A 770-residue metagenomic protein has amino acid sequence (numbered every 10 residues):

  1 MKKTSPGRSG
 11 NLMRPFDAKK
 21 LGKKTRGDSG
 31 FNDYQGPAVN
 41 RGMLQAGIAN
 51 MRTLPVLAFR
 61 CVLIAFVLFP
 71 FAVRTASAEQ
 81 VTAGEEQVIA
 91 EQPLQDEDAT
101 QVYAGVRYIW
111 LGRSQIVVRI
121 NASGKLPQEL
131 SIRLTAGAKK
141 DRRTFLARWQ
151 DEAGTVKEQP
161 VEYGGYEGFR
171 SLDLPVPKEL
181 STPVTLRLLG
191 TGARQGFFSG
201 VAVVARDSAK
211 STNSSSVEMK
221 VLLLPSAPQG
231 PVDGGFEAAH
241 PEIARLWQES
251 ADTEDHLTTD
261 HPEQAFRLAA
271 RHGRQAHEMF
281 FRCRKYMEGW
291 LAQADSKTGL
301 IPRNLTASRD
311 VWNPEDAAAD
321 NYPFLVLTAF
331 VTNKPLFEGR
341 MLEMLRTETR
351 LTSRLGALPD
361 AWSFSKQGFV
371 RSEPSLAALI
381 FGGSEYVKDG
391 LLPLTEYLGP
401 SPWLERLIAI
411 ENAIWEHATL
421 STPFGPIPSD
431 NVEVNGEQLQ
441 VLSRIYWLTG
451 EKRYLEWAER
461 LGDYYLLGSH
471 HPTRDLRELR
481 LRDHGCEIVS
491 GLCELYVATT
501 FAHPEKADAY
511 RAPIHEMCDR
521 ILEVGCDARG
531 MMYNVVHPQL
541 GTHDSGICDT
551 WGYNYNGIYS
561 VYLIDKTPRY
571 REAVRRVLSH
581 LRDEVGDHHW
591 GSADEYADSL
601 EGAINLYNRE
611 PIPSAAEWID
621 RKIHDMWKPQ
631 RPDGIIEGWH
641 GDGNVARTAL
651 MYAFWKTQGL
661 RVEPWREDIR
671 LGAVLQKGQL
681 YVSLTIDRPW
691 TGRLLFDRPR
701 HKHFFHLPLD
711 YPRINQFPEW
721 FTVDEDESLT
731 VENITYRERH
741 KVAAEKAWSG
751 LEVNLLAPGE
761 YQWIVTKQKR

Functional and structural regions predicted by a protein language model:
A58-P70: Bacterial N-terminal signal peptides
A78, P177-S181, K210, P228-Q768: Glycan-recognition and catalytic cores of secretory/periplasmic carbohydrate-active enzymes
A78-R119, T212-K220, S226-A227, G234 (+1 more regions): Glycan-recognition and processing domains
V102-K139, R143, L186-L188: A short beta-strand element within beta-rich, extracytoplasmic domains of secreted/secretory-pathway proteins
L130-S131, R170-V201: Extracellular beta-strand ligand-recognition surfaces/modules
K140-G154: Short, surface-exposed beta-strand/strand-loop-strand elements in extracellular ectodomains
E152-E179: Extracellular carbohydrate recognition and processing domains and analogous Trp-centered ligand-binding platforms
G190-I243: Exposed low-complexity, polar/acidic, P/S/T/G-rich flexible segments that act as propeptides, protease-susceptible
